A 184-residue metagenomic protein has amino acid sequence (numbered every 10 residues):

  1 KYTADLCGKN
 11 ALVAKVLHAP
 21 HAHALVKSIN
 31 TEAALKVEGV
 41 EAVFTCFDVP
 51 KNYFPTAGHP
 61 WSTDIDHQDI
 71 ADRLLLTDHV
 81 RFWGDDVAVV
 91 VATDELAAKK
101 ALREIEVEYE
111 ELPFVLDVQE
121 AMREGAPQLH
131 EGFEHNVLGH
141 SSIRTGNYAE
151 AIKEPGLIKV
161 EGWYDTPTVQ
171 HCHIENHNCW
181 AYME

Functional and structural regions predicted by a protein language model:
K1-L138, G162: Flexible, low-hydrophobicity surface segments
H140-Y148: Flexible loop and strand-edge segments within Gram-negative outer membrane beta-barrel domains
N147-E184: Conserved beta-alpha junction segments in alpha/beta enzyme cores
